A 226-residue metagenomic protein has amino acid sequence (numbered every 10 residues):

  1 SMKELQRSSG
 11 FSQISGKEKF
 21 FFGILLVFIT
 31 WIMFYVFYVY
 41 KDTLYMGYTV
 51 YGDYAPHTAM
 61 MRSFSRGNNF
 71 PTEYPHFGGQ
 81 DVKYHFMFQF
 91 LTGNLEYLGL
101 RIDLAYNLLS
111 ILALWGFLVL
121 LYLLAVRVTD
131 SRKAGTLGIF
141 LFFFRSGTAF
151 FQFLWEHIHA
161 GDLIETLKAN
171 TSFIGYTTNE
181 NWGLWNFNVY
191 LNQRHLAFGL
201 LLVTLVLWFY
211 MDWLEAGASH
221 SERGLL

Functional and structural regions predicted by a protein language model:
S1-Y40, R132: Start-transfer (signal-anchor) and selected internal transmembrane alpha helices of multi-pass inner/ER membrane
M2-E4, F209, E222: Intrinsic low-complexity, intrinsically disordered segments enriched in polar/basic residues
K17-F22, A134-G138, G199, E222-L226: Alpha-helical transmembrane segments of integral membrane proteins
L26-L202: Active-site lumenal/periplasmic loops and adjacent helix-entry segments of GT-C-fold, multi-pass membrane
L196-A216: Transmembrane alpha-helical segments in integral membrane proteins
D212-L226: Short hydrophobic alpha-helices at membrane interfaces in multi-pass membrane enzymes
